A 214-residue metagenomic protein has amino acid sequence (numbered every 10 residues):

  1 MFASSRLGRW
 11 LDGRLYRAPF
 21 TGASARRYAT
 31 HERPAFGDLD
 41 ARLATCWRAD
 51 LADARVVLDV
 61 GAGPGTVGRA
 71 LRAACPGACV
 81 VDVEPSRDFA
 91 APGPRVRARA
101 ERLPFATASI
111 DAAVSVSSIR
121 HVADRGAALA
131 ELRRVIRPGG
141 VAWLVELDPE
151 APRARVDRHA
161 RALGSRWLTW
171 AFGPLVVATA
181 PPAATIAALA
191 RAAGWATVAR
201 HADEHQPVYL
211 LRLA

Functional and structural regions predicted by a protein language model:
M1-A52, T66-A70, F89: Conserved class I S-adenosyl-L-methionine
G8, H31-R33, V67-R69, V145-H201 (+1 more regions): C-terminal alpha-helical "lid/dimerization" subdomain adjacent to the S-adenosyl-L-methionine
V56, G140-V141: Short glycine-centered segments of the SAM/dcSAM-binding site in methyltransferase folds
L58-R102: Class I SAM-dependent methyltransferase SAM/SAH-binding core
V114: A conserved beta-strand element that flanks and buttresses the S-adenosyl-L-methionine
S117-S118: Short catalytic micro-motifs in class I SAM-dependent methyltransferases
G126-P138: A short glycine-rich, Lys/Arg-flanked "PGG" loop and its adjoining helix->strand segment in the class I
L210-A214: C-terminal lobe and adjacent flexible extensions of AdoMet/dcAdoMet transferase-like proteins
